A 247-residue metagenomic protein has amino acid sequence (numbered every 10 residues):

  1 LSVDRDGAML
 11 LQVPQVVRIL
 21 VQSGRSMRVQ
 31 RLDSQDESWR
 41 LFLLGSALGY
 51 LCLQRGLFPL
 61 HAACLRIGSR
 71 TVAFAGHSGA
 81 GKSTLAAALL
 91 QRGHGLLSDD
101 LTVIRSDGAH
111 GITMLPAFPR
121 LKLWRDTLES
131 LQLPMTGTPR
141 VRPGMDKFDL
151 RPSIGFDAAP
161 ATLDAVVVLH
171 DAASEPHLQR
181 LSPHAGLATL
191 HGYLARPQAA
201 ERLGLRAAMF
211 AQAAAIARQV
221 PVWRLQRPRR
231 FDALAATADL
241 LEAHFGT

Functional and structural regions predicted by a protein language model:
S2-D4: Phosphate-handling catalytic cores of nucleic-acid transaction enzymes
G7-Q54: Charged, amphipathic alpha-helical linker segments immediately N-terminal to NTP-binding catalytic cores
C52, G56, P221-V222: Generic structural signal for secondary-structure transition and capping sites
Q54-C64: Pre-Walker A adenine-sensing motif
A63, I67-A75, Q91-T247: Glycine-rich, often acidic-flanked micro-motifs that create phosphate/phosphodiester-binding or positioning elements
G79: Walker A (P-loop) phosphate-binding loop of P-loop NTPases
K82: Conserved lysine of the Walker
L85-A86: Post-Walker A alpha-helix
